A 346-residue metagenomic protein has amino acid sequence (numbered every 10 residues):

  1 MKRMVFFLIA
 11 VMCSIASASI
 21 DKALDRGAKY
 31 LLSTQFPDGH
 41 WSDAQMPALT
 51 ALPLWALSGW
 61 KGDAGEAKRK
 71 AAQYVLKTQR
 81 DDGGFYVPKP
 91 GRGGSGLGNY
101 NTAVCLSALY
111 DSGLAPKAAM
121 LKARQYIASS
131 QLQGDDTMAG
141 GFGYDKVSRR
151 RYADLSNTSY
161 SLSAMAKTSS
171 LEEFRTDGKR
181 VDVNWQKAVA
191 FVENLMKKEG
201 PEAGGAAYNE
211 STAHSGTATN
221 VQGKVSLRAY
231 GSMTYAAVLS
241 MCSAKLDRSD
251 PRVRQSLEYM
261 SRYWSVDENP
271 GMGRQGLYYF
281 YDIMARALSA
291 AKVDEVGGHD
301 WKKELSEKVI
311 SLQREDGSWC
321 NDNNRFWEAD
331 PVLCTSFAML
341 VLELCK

Functional and structural regions predicted by a protein language model:
M1-M4: Positively charged n-region of N-terminal signal peptides that target proteins for export
I9-A10, V75, V309: Enrichment for repetitive, rod-forming helical segments
I9-A18: Hydrophobic h-region of N-terminal signal peptides that target proteins for export in Gram-negative bacteria
S19-R26, P37-K68, G84-Q125, S130-E307 (+1 more regions): An alpha-helical repeat/solenoid feature that recognizes helix-turn-helix modules
G27-A28, L32: A short helix->beta-strand "capping" segment at the edge of beta-propeller domains
T34, T78, L312: Conserved catalytic core of Hanks-type protein kinase domains
A72-T78, G83: Active-site-surrounding "flap" and adjacent substrate/cofactor-binding loops of secreted or lumenal enzymes, prototyped
